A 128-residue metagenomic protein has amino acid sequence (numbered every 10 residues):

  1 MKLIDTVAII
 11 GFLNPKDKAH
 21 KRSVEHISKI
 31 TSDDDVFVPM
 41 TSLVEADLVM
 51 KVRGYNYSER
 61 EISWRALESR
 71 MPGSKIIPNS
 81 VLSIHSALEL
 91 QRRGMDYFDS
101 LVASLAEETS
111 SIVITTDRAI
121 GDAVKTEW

Functional and structural regions predicted by a protein language model:
M1-A19, S74: Metal-dependent nucleic-acid phosphoesterase active-site entry motif
D5, D99, D117: Acidic active-site catalytic centers that drive phospho-/nucleotidyl reactions and related ester hydrolyses
I9, L43, I120-G121: A generic structural signal for short hydrophobic patches within well-formed alpha-helices
K16-K21, I77, R93, D117: Short, structured coil/loop segments at alpha-helix boundaries
D17-A19, V52-R53, E127-W128: Short, glycine/charged-enriched secondary-structure capping and boundary segments
V24-M95, S100-T109, K125: PIN-domain endoribonuclease scaffold, especially VapC-family toxins
I112-T115: Short, hydrophobic beta-strand segments that form beta-sheet elements in well-ordered domains
R118-W128: Short, basic/aromatic-enriched C-terminal tail that caps enzymatic domains
